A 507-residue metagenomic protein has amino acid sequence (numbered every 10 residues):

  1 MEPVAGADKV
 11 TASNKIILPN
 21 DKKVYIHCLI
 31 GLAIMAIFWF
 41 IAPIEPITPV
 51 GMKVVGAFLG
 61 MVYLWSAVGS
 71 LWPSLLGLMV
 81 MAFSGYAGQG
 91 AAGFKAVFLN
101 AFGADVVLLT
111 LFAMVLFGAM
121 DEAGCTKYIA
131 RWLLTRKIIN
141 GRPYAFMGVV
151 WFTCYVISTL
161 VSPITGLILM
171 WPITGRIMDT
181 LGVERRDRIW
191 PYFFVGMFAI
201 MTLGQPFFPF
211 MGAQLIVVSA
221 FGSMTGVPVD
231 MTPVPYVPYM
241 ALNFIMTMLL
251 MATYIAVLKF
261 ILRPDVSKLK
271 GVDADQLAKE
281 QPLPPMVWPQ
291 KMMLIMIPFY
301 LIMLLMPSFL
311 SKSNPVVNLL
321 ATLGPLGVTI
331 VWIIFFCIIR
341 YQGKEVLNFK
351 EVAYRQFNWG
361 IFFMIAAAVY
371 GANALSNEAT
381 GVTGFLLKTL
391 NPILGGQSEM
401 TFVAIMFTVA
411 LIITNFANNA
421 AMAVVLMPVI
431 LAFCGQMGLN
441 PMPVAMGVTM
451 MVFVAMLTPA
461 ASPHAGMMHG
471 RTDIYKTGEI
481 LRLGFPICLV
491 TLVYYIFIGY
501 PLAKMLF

Functional and structural regions predicted by a protein language model:
M1-L109, P238-K388, P486-L492, F497-F507: Hydrophobic transmembrane alpha-helices of multi-pass small-molecule transporters
I16-P19, P43, S74-E184, R355 (+1 more regions): Membrane-embedded alpha-helical segments and adjacent helix-loop junctions characteristic of multi-pass solute
P19, R176-L269, K279-V287, L294 (+2 more regions): Membrane-core helix-loop-helix motifs of multi-pass transport proteins
L32-M35, G56-V62, V149-Y155, M197-F198 (+3 more regions): Hydrophobic, membrane-inserted alpha-helices
T110, P143-I157, V183-G204, V229-L242 (+3 more regions): Alpha-helical transmembrane segments of multi-pass membrane proteins
G118-T126, L169-T174, A256-K268, T458-H464: Membrane-water interface of transmembrane alpha-helices
L181, M240, F244-T247, F363-G371 (+2 more regions): C-terminal transmembrane helix pair
V218-D230, S313-N318, T383-P392: Membrane-interfacial helical/loop segments at transmembrane boundaries in membrane proteins
